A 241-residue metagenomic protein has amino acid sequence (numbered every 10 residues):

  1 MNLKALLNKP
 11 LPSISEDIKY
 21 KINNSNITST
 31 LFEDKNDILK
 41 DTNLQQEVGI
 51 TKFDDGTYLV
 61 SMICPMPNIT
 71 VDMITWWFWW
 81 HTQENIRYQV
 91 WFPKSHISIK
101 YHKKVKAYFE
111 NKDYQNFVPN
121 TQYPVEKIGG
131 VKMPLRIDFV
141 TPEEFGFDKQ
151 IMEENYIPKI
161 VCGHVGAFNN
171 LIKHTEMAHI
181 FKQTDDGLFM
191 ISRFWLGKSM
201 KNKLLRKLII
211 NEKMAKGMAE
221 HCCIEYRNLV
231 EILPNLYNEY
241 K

Functional and structural regions predicted by a protein language model:
M1-L11: Intrinsically disordered, low-structural-confidence terminal and linker regions
L6, I18-Y114: Hydrophobic ligand-binding cavity/cleft-lining segments
P12-I18: C-terminal lid/capping helical subdomain adjacent to the catalytic/cofactor pocket in oxidative enzymes
W80, I97, E143, G187 (+2 more regions): Short loop/turn segments at secondary-structure transitions that flank enzyme active sites
H96-L171: Glycine-rich portal/gate segments that line the openings of hydrophobic small-molecule binding cavities
N155-E220: Beta-strand/loop substructures that line and gate deep hydrophobic ligand-binding cavities in soluble
M214, M218-I232: Short, hydrophobic-biased amphipathic alpha-helical segments
V230-K241: Short, highly charged C-terminal tails/helix-capping segments
